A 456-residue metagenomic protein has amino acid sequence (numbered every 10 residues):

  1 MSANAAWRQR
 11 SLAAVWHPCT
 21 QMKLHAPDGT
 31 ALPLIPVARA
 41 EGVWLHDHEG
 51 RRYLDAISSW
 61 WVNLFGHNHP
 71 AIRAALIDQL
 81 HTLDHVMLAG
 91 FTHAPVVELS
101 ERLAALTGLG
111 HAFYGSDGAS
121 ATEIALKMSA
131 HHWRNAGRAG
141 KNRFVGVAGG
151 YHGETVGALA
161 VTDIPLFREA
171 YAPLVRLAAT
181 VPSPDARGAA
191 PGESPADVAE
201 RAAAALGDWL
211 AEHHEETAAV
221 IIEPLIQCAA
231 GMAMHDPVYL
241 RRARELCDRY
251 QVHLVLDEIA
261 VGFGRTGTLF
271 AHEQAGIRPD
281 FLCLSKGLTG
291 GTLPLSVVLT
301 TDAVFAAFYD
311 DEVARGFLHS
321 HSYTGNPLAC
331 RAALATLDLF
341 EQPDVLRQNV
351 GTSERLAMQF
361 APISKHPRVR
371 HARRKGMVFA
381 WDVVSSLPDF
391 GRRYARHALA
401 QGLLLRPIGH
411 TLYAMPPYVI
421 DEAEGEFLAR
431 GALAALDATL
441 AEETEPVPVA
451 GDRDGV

Functional and structural regions predicted by a protein language model:
M1-V456: Conserved N-terminal phosphate-binding loop of PLP-dependent enzymes in the Aspartate aminotransferase
